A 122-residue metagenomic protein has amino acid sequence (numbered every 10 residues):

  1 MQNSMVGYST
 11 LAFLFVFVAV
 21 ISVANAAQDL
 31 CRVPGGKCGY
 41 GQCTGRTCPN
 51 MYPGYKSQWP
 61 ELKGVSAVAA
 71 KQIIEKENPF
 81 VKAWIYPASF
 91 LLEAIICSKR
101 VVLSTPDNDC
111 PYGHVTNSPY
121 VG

Functional and structural regions predicted by a protein language model:
M1-F13: Classical eukaryotic N-terminal signal peptides for Sec-dependent ER targeting/secretion, especially the positively
F17-C31: N-terminal signal peptide
V33-G36, Y40, K99, C110-G122: Detector for the mature cores of small, proteolytically processed and post-translationally modified peptide effectors
G39-N50: Short, disulfide-bonded extracellular cysteine-rich repeat modules
Y55-K63: Second-shell loop/turn segments in exported
A67-A69, I73-I85: LysM (lysin motif) carbohydrate-binding repeats in extracellular/periplasmic proteins that recognize
W84-V101: BRCT (BRCA1 C-terminal) domain core and associated BRCT-interaction motifs
T105-D107: Flexible glycine-/small-residue-rich
